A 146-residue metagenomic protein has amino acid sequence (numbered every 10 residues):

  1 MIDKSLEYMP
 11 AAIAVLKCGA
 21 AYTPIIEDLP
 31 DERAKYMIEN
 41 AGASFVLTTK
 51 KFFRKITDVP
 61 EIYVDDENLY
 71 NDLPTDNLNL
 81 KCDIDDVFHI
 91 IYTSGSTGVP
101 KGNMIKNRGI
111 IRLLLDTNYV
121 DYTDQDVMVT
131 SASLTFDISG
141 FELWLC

Functional and structural regions predicted by a protein language model:
M1-I111, V120-Y122: Carrier-protein-dependent adenylate-forming modules in NRPS/ANL systems
P100-G102, L113-D116, G140-W144: Adenylate-forming
G109, V120-C146: Conserved AMP-binding loop of ANL adenylate-forming enzymes
